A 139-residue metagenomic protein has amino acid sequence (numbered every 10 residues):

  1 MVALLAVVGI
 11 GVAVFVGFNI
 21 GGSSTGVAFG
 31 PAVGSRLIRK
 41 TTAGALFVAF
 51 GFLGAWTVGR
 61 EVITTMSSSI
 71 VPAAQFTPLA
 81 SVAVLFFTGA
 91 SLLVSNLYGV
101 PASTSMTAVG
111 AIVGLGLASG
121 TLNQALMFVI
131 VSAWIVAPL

Functional and structural regions predicted by a protein language model:
M1-V7, F47, A55-S81: Helix-loop-helix hairpins and the membrane-proximal interhelical loops of multi-pass alpha-helical transport proteins
G9, A13-F15, N19, A43-A55 (+7 more regions): Alpha-helical transmembrane segments in multi-pass membrane proteins
G21-F29, L37, Y98-G110: Short, non-helical or kinked segments that cap or interrupt transmembrane helices
G21-G30, Q75-F86: Hydrophobic alpha-helical transmembrane segments
P31-I38, G110-L122: Interfacial segments of multi-pass membrane proteins
L37-V48, P78-V82, Q124-V129: Membrane-interface alpha-helices at helix entry/exit sites of multi-pass transporters
T57-S68, L97, P101, L122-A125: Transmembrane alpha-helix boundary signature
L122-L139: Structural signal for the N-terminal portions of transmembrane helices and their immediately preceding loop/interface
